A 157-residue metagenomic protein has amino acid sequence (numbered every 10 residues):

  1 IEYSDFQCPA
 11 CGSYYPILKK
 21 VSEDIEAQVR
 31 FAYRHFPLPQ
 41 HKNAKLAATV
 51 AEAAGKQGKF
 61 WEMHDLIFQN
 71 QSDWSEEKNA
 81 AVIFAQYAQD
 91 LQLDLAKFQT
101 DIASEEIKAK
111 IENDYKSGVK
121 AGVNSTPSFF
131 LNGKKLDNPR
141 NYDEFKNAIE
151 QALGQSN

Functional and structural regions predicted by a protein language model:
I1-Q89, A121, E150, Q155: Structural alpha/beta surface segment adjacent to cysteine/selenocysteine redox centers across thiol/disulfide enzymes
Y3-D5, A10, Y15-S22, A85-N157: C-terminal cap of thioredoxin/glutaredoxin-like
